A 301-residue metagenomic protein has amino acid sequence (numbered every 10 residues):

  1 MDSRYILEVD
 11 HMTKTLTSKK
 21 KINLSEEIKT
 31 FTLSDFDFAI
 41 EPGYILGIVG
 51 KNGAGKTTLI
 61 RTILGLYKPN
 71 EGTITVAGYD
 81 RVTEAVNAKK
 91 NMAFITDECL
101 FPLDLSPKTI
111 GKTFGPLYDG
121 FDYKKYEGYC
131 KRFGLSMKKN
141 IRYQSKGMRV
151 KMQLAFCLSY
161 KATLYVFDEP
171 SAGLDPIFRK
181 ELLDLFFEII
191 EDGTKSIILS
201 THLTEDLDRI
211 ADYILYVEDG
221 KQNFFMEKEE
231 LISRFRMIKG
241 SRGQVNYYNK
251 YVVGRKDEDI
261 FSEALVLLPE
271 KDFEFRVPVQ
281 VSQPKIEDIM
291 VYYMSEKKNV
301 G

Functional and structural regions predicted by a protein language model:
L46-K51: The feature captures the beta-strand-to-loop junction immediately N-terminal to the Walker
A54, P176-F178: Helix N-cap at the start of a conserved alpha-helix in ABC-type nucleotide-binding domains
L64: Helix-to-loop junction immediately C-terminal to a conserved catalytic motif
G72-D80, N87-A88: Conserved ABC transporter NBD signature motif
K90, T96-M152: ABC-family P-loop ATPase nucleotide-binding domains
Y165-E169: Catalytic Walker B motif of ABC-type/P-loop ATPase nucleotide-binding domains
L183-L267: ABC transporter nucleotide-binding domain
